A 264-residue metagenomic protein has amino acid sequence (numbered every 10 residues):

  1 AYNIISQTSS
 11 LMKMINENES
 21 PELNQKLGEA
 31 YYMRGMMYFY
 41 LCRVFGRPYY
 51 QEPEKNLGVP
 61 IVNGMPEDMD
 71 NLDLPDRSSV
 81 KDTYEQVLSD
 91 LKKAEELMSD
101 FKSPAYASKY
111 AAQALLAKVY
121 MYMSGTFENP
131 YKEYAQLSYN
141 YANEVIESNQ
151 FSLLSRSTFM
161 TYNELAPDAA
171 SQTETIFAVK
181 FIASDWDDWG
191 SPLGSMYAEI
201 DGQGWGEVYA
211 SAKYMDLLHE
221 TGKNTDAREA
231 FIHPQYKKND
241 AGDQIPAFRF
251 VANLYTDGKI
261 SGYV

Functional and structural regions predicted by a protein language model:
A1-G46, L74, S78-D82, L91-K102 (+1 more regions): Conserved, well-structured interaction surfaces
E19, C42-Y49, K102, V119-Y131: Short coil/turn linking the two alpha-helices of tandem helical-hairpin repeats
K26, M33, Y40, L115 (+2 more regions): "A position-specific structural signal for the A-helix of alpha-solenoid helical repeats
Y50-E67: Short, flexible, mixed-charge acidic loops at enzyme active sites
K92, Y110-L154, T158: Aromatic-residue-lined binding/catalytic grooves and analogous aromatic/hydrophobic interfacial grooves in multimeric
E144, S152-V264: Elongated scaffold/linker segments in the mid-to-C-terminal portions of large proteins
